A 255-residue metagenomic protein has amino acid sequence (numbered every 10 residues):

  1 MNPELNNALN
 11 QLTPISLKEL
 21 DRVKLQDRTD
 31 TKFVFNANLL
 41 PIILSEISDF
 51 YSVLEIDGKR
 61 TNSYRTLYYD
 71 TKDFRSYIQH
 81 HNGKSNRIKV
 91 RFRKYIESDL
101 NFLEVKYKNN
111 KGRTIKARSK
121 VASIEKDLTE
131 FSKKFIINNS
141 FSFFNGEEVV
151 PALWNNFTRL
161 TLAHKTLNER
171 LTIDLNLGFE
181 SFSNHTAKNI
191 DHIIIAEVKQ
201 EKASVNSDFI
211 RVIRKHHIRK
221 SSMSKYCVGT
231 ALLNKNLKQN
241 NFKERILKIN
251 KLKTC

Functional and structural regions predicted by a protein language model:
M1-C255: Phosphate-end processing signature that detects enzymes handling 5′-triphosphorylated RNA and polyphosphate
